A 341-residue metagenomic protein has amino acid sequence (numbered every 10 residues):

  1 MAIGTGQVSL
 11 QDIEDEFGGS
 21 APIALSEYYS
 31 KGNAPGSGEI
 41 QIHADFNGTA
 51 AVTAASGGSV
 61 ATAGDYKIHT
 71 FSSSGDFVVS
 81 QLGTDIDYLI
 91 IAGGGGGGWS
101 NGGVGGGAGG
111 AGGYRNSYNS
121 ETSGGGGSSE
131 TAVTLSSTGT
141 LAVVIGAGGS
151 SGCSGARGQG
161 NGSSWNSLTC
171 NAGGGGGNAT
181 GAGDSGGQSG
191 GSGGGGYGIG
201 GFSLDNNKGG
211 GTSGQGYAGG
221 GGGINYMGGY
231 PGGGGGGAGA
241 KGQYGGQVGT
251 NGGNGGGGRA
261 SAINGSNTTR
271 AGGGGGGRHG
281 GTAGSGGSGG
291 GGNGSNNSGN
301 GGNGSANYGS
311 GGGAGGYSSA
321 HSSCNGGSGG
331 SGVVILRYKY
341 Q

Functional and structural regions predicted by a protein language model:
A2-Q341: Low-complexity, glycine/proline-biased repetitive segments and flexible coils/loops
